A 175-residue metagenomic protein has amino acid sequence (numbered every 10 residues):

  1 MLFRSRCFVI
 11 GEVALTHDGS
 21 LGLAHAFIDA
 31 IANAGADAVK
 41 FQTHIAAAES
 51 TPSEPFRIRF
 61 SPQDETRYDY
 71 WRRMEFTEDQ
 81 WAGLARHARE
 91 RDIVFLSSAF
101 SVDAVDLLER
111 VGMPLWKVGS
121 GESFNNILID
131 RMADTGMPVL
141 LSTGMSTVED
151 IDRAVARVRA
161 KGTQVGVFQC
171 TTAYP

Functional and structural regions predicted by a protein language model:
M1-L2: Short, small-residue-biased leader/transition segments that mark boundaries at the very start of proteins
C7-A26, D69-E75, R91-A99, K117-G119 (+1 more regions): Active-site mouth loops of central-metabolism enzymes
E12, I31, L108, S142 (+1 more regions): Conserved, mostly hydrophobic/aromatic
A14-T16, Q42-A46, F100-V102, G121 (+2 more regions): Active-site beta-loop-alpha junctions enriched in small/polar residues
L21, E49-E54, T77-W81, D106 (+3 more regions): Active-site-adjacent beta->alpha loops and helix N-cap segments on the catalytic face of soluble alpha/beta enzymes
G35, L107-W116, A133-V139, R159-Q164: Glycine-enriched alpha-helix->loop->beta-strand junction motifs that scaffold or abut catalytic
D37-E75, M113: Glycine-rich, proline-tolerant flexible connector loops at the mouths of alpha/beta enzymes
A38-K40, L96-S97, K117, L140 (+1 more regions): Conserved beta-strand positions in the central sheet of alpha/beta enzyme cores
